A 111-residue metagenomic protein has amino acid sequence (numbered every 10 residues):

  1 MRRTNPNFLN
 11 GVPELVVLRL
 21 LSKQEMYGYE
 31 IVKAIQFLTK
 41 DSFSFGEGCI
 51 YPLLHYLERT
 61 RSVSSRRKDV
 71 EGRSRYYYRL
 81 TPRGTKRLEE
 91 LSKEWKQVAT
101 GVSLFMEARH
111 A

Functional and structural regions predicted by a protein language model:
M1-P6: Short, Lys/Arg-enriched N-terminal segment that forms or immediately precedes the first helix of a structured domain
N7-C49: N-terminal helix-turn-helix DNA-binding core of bacterial DNA-binding proteins
Q24-M26, Y56, R73: Short glycine/proline-centered loop/turn elements that form peptide/ligand docking sites
I50-L57: Basic amphipathic alpha-helical segments that dock to polyanions
E58-S74, R79: Beta-hairpin "wing" of winged helix-turn-helix
R73-S92: Basic, amphipathic "hinge/linker" alpha-helix immediately C-terminal to the N-terminal HTH DNA-binding motif
K86-A111: Amphipathic alpha-helical dimerization/coiled-coil segments that flank or bridge DNA-binding/regulatory modules
